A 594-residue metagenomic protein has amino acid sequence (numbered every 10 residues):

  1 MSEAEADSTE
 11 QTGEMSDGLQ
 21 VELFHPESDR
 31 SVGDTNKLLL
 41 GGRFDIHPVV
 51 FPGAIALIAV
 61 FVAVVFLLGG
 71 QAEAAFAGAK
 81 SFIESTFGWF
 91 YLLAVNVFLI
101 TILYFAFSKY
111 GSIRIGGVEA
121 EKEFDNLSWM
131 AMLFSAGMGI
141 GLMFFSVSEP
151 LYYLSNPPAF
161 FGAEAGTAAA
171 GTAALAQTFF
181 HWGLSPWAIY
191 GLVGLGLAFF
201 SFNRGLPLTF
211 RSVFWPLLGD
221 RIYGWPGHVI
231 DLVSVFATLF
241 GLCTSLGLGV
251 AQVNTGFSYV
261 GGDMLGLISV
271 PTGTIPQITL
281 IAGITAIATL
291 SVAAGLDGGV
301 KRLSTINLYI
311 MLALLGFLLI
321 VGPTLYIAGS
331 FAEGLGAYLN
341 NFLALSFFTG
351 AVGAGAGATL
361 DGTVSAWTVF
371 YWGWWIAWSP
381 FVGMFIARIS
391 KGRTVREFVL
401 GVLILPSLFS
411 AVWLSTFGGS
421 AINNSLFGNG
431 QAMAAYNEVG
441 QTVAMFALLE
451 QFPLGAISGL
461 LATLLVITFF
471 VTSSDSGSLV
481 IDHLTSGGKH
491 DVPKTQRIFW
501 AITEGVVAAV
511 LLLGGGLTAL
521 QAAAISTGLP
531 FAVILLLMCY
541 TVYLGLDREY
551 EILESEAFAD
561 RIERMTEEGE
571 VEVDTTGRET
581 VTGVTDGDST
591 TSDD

Functional and structural regions predicted by a protein language model:
S2-A170, A293, G316, T541-L546 (+2 more regions): N-terminal alpha-helical transmembrane segments of multi-pass membrane transport and channel/translocase proteins
S2-I46, F107-G116, V402, L414-A456 (+4 more regions): Terminal cytosolic tails of multi-pass membrane transporters, especially the segment immediately following the final
V32-G41, A74-K80, F107-N126, L151-A176 (+5 more regions): Flexible loop linkers connecting adjacent transmembrane helices in multi-pass alpha-helical membrane transporters
L38-R43, L68-I83, L103-E123, A174-H181 (+7 more regions): Membrane-water interface regions at transmembrane-helix termini and the short interhelical loops of multi-pass membrane
L40-V49, E84-G88, V118-A136, L175-L184 (+5 more regions): Transmembrane-helix boundary/entry motifs in multi-pass membrane transporters
G42-G53, L57-F66, L99-I102, M138-L142 (+6 more regions): Helix-loop-helix module between adjacent transmembrane segments
L57, F90-F107, M311-G322, F409-S420 (+4 more regions): Hydrophobic alpha-helical segments of multi-pass membrane transport proteins
I222, L232-R396, L400, L405-L460 (+1 more regions): Membrane-embedded translocation segments of transport machinery
